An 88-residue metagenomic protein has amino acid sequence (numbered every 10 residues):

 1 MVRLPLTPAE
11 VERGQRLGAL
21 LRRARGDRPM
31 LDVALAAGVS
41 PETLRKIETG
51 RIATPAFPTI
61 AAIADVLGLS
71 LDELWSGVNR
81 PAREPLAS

Functional and structural regions predicted by a protein language model:
M1-D27, D72: A short, Lys/Arg-rich alpha-helix, primarily the initiator
M1-L6, W75-S88: Short, charged recognition helix plus adjacent turn of helix-turn-helix-like nucleic-acid-binding domains
A19, R23, K46, D65 (+1 more regions): DNA-binding alpha-helical recognition surfaces that contact promoter or target DNA
R22, L31-D32, A61: Residues within the helices of the helix-turn-helix
G26-K46: Short alpha-helical DNA-recognition segment
D27-P29, P55-P58: Residue-level signal for the short linker/turn that defines the boundary of a DNA-recognition helix
R51-A56, A82-L86: Short, solvent-exposed alpha-helical "recognition" segments
P58-E73: DNA major-groove recognition helix of helix-turn-helix/homeodomain DNA-binding modules
